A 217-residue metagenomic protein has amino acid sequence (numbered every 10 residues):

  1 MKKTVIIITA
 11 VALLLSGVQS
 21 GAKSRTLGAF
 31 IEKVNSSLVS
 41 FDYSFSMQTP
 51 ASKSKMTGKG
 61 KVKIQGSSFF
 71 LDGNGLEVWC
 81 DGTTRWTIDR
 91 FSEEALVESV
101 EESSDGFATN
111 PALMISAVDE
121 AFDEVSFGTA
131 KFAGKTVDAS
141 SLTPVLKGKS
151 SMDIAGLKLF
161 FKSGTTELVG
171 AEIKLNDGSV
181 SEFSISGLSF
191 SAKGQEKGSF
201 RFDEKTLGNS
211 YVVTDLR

Functional and structural regions predicted by a protein language model:
M1-T4: Positively charged n-region of N-terminal signal peptides that target proteins for export
V11-K55, F202-R217: N-terminal leader/targeting segments and the immediate start of mature chains
K23, G148-G156, S163-R217: Non-transmembrane domains of secretory- and envelope-associated proteins
V39-F45, M56-V62, S67-L71, A155-L157 (+1 more regions): One face of beta-strands
M47, G73, D89-F91, E172-L175: Beta-turn initiation residues at beta-strand->coil junctions
Q48-P50, L76, G178: Hydrophobic lipid-interacting interfaces of membrane-associated proteins
K61-T109, S181-E182: An acidic-aromatic
M114-N176: Extended beta-strand-rich segments in extracellular/periplasmic secretory proteins, especially within noncatalytic
